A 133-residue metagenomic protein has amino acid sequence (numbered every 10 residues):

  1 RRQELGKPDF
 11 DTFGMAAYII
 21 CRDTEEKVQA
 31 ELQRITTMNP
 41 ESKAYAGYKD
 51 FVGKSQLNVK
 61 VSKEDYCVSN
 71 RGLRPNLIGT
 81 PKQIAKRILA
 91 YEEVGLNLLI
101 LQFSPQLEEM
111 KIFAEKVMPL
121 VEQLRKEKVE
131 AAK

Functional and structural regions predicted by a protein language model:
R1-E4, Q106-I112, K116: Active-site-adjacent beta->alpha loops and helix N-cap segments on the catalytic face of soluble alpha/beta enzymes
R1-E93, E122-K133: An alpha-helical appendage that flanks or caps ligand/catalytic pockets
I20-C21, L77, F103-M110: Acidic-and-aromatic substrate-binding clefts and catalytic sites of carbohydrate-active enzymes
T36, E115-M118: Short, electropositive alpha-helical surface patch
